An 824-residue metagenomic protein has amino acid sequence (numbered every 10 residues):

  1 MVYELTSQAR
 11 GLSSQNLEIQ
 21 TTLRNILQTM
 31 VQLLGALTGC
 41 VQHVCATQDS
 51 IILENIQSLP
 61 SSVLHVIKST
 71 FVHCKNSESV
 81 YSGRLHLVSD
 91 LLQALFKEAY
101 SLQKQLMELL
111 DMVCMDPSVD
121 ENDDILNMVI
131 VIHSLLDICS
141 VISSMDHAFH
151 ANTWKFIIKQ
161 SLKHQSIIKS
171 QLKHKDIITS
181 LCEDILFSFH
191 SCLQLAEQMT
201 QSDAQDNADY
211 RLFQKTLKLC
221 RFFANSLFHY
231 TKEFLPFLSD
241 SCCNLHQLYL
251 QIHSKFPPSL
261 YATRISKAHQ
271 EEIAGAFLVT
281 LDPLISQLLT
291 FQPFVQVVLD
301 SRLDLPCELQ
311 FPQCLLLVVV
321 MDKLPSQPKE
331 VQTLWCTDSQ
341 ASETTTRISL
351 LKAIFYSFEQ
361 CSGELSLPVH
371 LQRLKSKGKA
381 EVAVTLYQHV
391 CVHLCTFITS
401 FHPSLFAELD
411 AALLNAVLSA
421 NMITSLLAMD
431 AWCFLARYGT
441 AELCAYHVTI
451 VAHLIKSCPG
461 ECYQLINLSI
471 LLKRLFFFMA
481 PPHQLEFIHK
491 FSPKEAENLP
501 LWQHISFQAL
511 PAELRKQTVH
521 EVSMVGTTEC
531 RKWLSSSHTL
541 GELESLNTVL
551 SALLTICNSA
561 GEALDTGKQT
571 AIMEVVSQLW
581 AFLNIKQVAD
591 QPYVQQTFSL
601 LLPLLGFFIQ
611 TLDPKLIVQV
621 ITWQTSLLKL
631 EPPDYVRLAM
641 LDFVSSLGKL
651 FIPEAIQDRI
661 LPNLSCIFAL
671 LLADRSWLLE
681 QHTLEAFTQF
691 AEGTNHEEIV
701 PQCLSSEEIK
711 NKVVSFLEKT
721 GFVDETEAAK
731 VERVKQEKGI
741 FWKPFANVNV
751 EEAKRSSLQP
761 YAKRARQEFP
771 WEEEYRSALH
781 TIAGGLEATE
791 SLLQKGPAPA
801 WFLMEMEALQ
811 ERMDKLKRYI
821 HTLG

Functional and structural regions predicted by a protein language model:
M1-L12, N16-Y81, L91-F156, E183-A196 (+10 more regions): Alpha-solenoid helical repeat scaffolds
L135, Q160-H164, Q171: Ser/Pro/Thr-rich intrinsically disordered low-complexity regulatory tracts in nuclear proteins
I157-I158, H164, T216-L227, V549 (+2 more regions): Short, hydrophobic/proline-enriched secondary-structure or compact coil segments at domain edges
F187, S191, K215-S226, Q247 (+1 more regions): Protein-protein interaction/assembly regions in multi-subunit complexes
L443, V451-A509, S676-F745, A808-K817 (+1 more regions): Eukaryotic acidic, Ser/Thr-rich intrinsically disordered low-complexity regions
L627-K629, L650, E654, S665-A673 (+5 more regions): C-terminal "tail" modules appended to repeat-scaffold proteins
Q736-G824: Long, low-complexity intrinsically disordered regulatory regions
